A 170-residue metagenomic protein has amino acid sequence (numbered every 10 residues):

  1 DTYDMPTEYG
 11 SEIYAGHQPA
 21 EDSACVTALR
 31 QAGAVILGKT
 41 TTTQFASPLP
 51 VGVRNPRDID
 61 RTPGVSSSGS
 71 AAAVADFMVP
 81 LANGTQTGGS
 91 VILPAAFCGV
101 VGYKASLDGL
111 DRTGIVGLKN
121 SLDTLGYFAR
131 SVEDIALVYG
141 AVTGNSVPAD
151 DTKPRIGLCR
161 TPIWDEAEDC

Functional and structural regions predicted by a protein language model:
D1-D22: Enzymes and membrane/adaptor proteins characterized by extended Gly/Ser/Thr/Asp/Glu-rich, aromatic-dotted
D1-E8, V35-T42, D151: Conserved small-residue hinge/capping positions at short loops/turns that sit at secondary-structure boundaries within
Y3-D4, R112-T113, A167: Short helix/loop capping segments that flank catalytic or ligand/cofactor-binding pockets
M5-Y9, G38, K119-N120, I156-T161: Short beta-strands and strand-loop turn motifs
S11-Y14, P56-I59, P63, P162-E166: Short, contiguous strand/loop micro-motifs
H17-S23, W164-D169: Active-site core of PLP-dependent enzymes with the aminotransferase class I/II
E21-Y139: Short glycine/serine-rich loop segments
A141-C170: Gly/Ser-rich, acidic/histidine-flanked active-site/gating loops
